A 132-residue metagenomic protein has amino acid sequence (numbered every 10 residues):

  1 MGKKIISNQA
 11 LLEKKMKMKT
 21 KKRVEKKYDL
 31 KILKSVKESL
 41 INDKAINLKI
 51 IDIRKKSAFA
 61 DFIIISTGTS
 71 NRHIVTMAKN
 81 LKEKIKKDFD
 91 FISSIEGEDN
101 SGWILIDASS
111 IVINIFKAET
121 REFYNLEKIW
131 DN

Functional and structural regions predicted by a protein language model:
M1-L48, R54, R72, T76 (+3 more regions): Long, contiguous binding/interaction regions
D52-T67, S101-I104: Short, charge-patterned binding micro-sites
F59-F62, F89-F91, F116, F123: Phenylalanine-focused residue identity feature
S66, M77-K79, S109: Active-site-adjacent structural patch at catalytic or cofactor/ligand-binding sites
G68, I92, S109, I113-N114: Short alpha-helix boundary/capping motifs
I74-K84: Glycine-/charge-enriched secondary-structure boundary and capping motifs
K82-I106: Mid-chain, well-packed structural core segment of small domains
